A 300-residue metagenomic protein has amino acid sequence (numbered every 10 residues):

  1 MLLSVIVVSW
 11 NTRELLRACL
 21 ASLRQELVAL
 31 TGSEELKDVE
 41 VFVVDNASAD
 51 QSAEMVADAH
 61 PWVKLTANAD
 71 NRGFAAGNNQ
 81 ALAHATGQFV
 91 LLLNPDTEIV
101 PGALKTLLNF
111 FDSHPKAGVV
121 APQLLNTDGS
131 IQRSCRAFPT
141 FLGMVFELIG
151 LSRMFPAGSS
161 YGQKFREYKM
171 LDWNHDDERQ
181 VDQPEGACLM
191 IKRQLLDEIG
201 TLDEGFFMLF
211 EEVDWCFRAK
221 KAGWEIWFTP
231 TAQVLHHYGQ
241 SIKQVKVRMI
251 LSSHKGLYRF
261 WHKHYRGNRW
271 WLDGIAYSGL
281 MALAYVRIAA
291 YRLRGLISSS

Functional and structural regions predicted by a protein language model:
M1-K37: N-proximal low-complexity "stem/linker" segments adjacent to membrane-targeting elements
S22, F42-A53, D70: A conserved acidic beta->alpha catalytic loop
A67-A85, T106: Glycine-rich, basic loop-to-helix element that forms the pyrophosphate-binding segment of sugar-nucleotide handling
V90: Short aromatic/hydrophobic "clamp" motif used to bind/position activated sugar donors
E98-S134: Conserved donor NDP-sugar-binding/catalytic core segment of glycosyltransferases
P139-V181: Short, flexible, basic/aromatic active-site loop/helix in glycosyltransferases
W173-Q233: A short, conserved alpha-helix in the catalytic core of glycosyltransferases
F217-I297: Active-site-adjacent helix/loop segment of glycosyltransferases that harbors family-specific signature motifs
